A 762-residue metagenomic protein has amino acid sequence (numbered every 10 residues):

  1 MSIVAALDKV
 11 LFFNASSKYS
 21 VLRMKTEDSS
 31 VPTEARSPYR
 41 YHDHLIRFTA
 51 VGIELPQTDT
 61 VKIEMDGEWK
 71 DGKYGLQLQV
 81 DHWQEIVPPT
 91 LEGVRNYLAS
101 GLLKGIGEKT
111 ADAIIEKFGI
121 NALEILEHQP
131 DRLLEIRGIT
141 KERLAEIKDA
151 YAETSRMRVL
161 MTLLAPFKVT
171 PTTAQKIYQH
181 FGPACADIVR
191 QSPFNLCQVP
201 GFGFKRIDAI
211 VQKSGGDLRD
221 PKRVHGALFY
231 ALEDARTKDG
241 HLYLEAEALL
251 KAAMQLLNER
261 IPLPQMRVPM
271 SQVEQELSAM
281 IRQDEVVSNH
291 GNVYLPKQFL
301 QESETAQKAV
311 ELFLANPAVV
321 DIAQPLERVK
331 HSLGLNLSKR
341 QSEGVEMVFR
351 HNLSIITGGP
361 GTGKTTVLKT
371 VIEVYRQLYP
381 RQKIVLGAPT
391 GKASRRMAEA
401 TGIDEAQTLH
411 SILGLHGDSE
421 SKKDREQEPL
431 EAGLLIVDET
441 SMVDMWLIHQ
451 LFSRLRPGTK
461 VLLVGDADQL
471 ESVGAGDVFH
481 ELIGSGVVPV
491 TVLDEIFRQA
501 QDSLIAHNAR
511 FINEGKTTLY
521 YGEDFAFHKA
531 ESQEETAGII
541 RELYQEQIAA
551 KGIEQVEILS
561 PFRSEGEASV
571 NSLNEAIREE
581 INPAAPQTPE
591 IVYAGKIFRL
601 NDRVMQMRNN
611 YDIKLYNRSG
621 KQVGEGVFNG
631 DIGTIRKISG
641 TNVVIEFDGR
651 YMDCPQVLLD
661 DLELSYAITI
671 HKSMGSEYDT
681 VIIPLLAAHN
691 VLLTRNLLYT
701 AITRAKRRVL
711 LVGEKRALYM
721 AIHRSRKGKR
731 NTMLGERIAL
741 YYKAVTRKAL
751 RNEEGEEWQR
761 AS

Functional and structural regions predicted by a protein language model:
M1-D321, A761-S762: Accessory, non-ATPase domains that flank or precede helicase/AAA+ motor cores in DNA-metabolism machines
V10, M65, Q606-M607, I683: A generic structural signal for residues embedded in beta-strands
Q57-V61, L455, F598, V627: Short, well-ordered loop/turn sites that connect or cap secondary structure elements
A145, S288-G359, K369-I372: Pre-Walker A segment
S342-V345, F349-G522, R716: ASCE P-loop NTPase helicase motor core
A467-E625, Y741, E757-R760: Conserved helicase motor core of P-loop NTPases
R618, N629-S762: C-terminal accessory regions
